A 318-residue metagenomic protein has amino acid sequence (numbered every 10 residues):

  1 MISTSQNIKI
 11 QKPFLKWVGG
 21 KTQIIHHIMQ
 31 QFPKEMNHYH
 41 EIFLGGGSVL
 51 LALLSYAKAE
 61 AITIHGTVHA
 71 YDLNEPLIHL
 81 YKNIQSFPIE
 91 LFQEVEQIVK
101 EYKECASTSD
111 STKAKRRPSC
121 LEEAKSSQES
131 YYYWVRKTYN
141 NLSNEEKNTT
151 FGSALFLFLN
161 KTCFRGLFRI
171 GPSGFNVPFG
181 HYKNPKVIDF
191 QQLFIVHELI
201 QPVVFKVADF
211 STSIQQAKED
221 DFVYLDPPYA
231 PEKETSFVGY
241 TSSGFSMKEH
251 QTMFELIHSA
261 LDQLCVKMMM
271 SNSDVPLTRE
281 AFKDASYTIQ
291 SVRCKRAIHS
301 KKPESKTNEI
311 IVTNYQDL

Functional and structural regions predicted by a protein language model:
M1-L44, S48-A52, K302: S-adenosyl-L-methionine
S3, A230-P231, Y240-L318: Long, positively charged, glycine-interspersed low-complexity recognition regions
T22, G46-V49, N74-L77, S86 (+6 more regions): Short, solvent-exposed loop/turn segments at secondary-structure junctions
I28, Y39-L53, A70-N74, L157-F164 (+5 more regions): Conserved proline-anchored active-site loop of SAM-dependent methyltransferases that bridges a beta-strand
Y56-Q201, G239, Q316: Class I S-adenosyl-L-methionine-dependent methyltransferase module
D189-V204, F254-M268: A structural motif corresponding to the C-terminal end of an alpha-helix and its immediate exit/capping segment
Q191-E219, V223-Y224: A mid-sequence, solvent-exposed acidic-amphipathic segment
